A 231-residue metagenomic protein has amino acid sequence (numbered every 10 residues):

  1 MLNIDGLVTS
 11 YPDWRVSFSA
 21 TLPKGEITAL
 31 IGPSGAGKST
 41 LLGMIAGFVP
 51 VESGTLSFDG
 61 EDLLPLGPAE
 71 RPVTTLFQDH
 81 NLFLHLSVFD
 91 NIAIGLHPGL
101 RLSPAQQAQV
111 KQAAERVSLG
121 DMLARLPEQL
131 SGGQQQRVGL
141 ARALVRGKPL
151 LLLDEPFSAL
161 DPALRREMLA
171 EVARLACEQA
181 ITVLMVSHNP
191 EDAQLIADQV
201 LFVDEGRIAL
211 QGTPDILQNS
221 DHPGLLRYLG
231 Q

Functional and structural regions predicted by a protein language model:
L2-A159, A163-L164, L175: ABC family nucleotide-binding domain
R165-Q179: Helical segment within the ABC ATPase nucleotide-binding domain
A180-V186: Conserved H-loop
H188-E191: The feature captures the ABC ATPase H-loop/switch
A193-L195: A short, surface-exposed alpha-helical micro-motif characterized by mixed small hydrophobic and charged/polar residues
Q199, Q211: Short, glycine/charged-rich "phosphate-handling" switch motifs in NTP-dependent and phosphotransfer domains
P214-Q231: C-terminal boundary and immediately downstream tail of ABC-type ATPase nucleotide-binding domains
